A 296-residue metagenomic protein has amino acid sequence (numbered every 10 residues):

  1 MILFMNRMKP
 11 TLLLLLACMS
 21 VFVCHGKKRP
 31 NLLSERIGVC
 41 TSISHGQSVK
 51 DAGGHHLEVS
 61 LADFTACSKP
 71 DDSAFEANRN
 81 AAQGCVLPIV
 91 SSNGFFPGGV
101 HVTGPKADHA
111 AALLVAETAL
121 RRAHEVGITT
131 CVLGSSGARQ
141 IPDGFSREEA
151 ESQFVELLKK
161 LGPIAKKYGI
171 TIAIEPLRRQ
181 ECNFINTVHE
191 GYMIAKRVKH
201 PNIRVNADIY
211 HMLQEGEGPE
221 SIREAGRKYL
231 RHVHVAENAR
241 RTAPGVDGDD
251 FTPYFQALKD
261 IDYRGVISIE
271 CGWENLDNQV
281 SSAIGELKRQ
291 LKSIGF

Functional and structural regions predicted by a protein language model:
I2-L12: Bacterial N-terminal signal peptides that target proteins for export
L16-C24: Hydrophobic h-region of N-terminal signal peptides that target proteins for export in Gram-negative bacteria
V23-T130, K159, K166, H200 (+2 more regions): N-terminal pre-domain/capping segments
K27-R36, T41-H55, L113, G127 (+2 more regions): Histidine-acidic metal/acid-base catalytic patches
K28, H101-R204, Q214: Active-site acidic/histidine proton-transfer and metal-coordination neighborhood in alpha/beta enzyme cores
I43-H45, L61-D63, F95-G98, G137-R139 (+4 more regions): Active-site-proximal loop/turn and secondary-structure-junction residues that shape catalytic pockets, frequently
L57, A82, S92, A123 (+6 more regions): Conserved, mostly hydrophobic/aromatic
S68-D72, V102-D108, D143-E148, N183-N186 (+3 more regions): Short, solvent-exposed loop/turn segments at secondary-structure boundaries
